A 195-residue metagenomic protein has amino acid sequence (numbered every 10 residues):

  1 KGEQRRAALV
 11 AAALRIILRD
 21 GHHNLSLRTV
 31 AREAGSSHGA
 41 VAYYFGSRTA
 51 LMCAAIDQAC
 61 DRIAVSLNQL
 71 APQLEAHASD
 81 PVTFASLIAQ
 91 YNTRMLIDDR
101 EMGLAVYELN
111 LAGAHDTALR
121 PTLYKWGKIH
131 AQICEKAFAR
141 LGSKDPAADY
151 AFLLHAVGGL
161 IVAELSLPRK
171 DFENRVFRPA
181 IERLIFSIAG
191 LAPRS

Functional and structural regions predicted by a protein language model:
G2, R6, I56, C60 (+1 more regions): Amphipathic, non-transmembrane alpha-helical scaffold segments
A8, A12-A54, Q58: Helix-turn-helix
G46-A50, A54, E75, S79 (+4 more regions): Residues in soluble alpha-helical coiled-coils and helical-bundle/repeat scaffolds
A54, V65-E101, L153, R178: Hydrophobic alpha-helical connector segments
A64-V65, L70, I97-Y107, A114-L141 (+2 more regions): Amphipathic alpha-helical packing segments from all-alpha helical-bundle domains
L74, G113, E164-P168: Secondary-structure edge/capping motif, primarily at the C-terminal ends of alpha-helices and the immediately following
I88, N92, V106-N110, L153-L160: Short alpha-helical scaffolding segments that buttress acidic/His motifs in well-ordered protein cores
R120-Y124, A139-S195: Hydrophobic/aromatic-rich alpha-helical bundle segments in the mid-to-C-terminal region
